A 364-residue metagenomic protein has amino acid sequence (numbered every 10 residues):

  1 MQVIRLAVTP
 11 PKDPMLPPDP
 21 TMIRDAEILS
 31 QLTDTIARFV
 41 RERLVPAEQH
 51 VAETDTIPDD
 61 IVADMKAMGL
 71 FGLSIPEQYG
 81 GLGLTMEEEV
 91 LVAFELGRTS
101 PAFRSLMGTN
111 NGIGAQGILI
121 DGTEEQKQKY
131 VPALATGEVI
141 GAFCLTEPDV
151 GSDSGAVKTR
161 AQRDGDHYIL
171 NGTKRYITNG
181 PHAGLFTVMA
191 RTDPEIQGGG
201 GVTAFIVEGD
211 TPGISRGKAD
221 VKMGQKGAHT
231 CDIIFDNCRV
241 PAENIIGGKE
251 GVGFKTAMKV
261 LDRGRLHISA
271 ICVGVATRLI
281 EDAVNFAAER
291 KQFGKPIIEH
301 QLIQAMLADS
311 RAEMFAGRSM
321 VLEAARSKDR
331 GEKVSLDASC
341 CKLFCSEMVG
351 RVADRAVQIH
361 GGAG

Functional and structural regions predicted by a protein language model:
M1-T109, D121-Q126, A133-E138, D153 (+4 more regions): Alpha-helical interface subdomain recognition
L84-T85, D153-G155, N179-G184, G198-G201 (+1 more regions): Short glycine/proline-enriched turns and hinge-like loops at secondary-structure junctions
A115-D121, F143: Flexible, glycine-rich active-site loops centered on histidine and acidic residues that chelate a metal or position
G137-L145, M189: A short, Trp-centered hydrophobic/proline-enriched beta-strand micro-motif
V150, R175-P181, R263-H267: Glycine-rich phosphate/pyrophosphate-binding beta-alpha loops
A156, P212-R239: Flexible, small-/acidic-enriched active-site or ligand-binding loops
T159-A161: A structural signal for short hydrophobic beta-strand segments in well-ordered beta-sheet cores
H167, N171-R216: A short core secondary-structure module
